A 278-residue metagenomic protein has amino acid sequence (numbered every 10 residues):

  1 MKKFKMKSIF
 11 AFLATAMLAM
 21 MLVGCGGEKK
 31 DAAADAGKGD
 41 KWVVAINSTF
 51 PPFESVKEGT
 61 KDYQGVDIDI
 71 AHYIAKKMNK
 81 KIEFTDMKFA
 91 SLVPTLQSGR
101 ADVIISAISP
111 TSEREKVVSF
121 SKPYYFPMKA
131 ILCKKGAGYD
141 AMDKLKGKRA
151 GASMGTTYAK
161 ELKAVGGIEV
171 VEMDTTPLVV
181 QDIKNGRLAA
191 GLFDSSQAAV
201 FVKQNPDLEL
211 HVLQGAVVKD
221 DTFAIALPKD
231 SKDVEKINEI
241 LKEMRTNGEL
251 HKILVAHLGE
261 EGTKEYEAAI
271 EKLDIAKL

Functional and structural regions predicted by a protein language model:
M20-G24: C-terminal motif of bacterial Sec signal peptides marking the signal peptidase cleavage site
G26-K29: Bacterial signal peptide processing site
D31-I108: Extracytoplasmic small-molecule ligand-binding "clamshell" domains of the periplasmic binding protein/Venus flytrap
V43-I46, M142-G155, E169: Short loop->beta-strand "edge-of-pocket" segments that line small-molecule binding or catalytic clefts across diverse
S48, F126-C133, S195, A199 (+2 more regions): Periplasmic-binding protein-like
I68, E83-T95, A137, V171-N185: Short helix-initiation/N-cap motifs at beta->coil->alpha
K76, K81-K144, V217: Acidic, polar ligand-binding/catalytic clefts
S91-P94, I108-K116, E161-K163, A189-K219: A ligand-binding cleft/hinge motif common to bilobed small-molecule-binding domains
